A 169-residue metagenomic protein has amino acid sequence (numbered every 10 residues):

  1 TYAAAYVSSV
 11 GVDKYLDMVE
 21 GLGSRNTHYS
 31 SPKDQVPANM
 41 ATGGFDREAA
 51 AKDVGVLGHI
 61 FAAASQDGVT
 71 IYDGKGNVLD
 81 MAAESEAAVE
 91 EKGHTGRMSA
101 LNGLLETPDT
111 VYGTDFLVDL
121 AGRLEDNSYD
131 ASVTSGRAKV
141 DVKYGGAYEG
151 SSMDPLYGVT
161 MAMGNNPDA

Functional and structural regions predicted by a protein language model:
T1-A169: Non-catalytic all-alpha helical scaffold/repeat segments
